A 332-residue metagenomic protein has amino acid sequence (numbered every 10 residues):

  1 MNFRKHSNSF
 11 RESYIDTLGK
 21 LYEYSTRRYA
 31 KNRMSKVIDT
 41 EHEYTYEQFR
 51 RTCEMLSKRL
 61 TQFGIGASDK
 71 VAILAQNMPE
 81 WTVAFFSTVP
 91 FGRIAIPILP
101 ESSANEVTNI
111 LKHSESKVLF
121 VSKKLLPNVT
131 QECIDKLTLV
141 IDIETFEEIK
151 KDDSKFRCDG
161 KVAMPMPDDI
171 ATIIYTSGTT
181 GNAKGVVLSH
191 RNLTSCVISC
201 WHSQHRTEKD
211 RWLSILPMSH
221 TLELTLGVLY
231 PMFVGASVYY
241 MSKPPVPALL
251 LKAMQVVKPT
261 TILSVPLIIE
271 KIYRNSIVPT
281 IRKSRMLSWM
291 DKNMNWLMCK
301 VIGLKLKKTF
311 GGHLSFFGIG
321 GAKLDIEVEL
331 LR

Functional and structural regions predicted by a protein language model:
K31, F156-Y175, N182, H205-R211: Conserved pre-ATP/AMP-binding loop-to-beta segment of ANL
M34-I65, D69-M78, T82-F86, S103-T108 (+1 more regions): Conserved AMP-binding/adenylate-forming core of the ANL superfamily
T45-E47, A171-V197: Conserved AMP-binding A3 loop
F63, P90-K151, A163: Structural core segment of the AMP-binding/adenylate-forming
K70, Q76-I96, P100-A104, K112-V118 (+3 more regions): A short helix-loop-beta submotif of the ANL/AMP-binding
P100-T130, C196-L213, V246-T260, T309: Conserved ATP-dependent adenylate/AMP-binding module captured primarily in the ANL superfamily
L126-P167, S276-K305: ANL superfamily adenylate-forming
T194-R211, M218-L304, H313: Conserved AMP-binding/adenylation subdomain of ANL enzymes
